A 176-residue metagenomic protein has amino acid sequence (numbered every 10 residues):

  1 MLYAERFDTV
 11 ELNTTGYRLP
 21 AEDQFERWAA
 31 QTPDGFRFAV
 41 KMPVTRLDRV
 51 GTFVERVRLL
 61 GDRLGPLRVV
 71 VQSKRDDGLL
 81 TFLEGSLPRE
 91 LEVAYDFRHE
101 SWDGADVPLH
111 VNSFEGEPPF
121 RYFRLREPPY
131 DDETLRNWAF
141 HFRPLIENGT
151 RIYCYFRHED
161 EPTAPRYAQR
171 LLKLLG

Functional and structural regions predicted by a protein language model:
M1-G176: Residues lining hydrophobic/aromatic ligand-binding pockets adjacent to catalytic sites
